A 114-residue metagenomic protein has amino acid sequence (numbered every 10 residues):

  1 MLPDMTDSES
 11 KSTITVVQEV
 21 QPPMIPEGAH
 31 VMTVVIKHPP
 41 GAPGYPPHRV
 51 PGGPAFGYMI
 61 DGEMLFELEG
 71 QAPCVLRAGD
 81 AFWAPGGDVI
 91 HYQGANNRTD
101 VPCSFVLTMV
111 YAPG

Functional and structural regions predicted by a protein language model:
M1-M32, P73-V75, W83: A short, N-terminal "cap"/entry segment at the start of jelly-roll beta-barrel domains of the cupin/DSBH fold
P26-G28, K37-P39, E63, L68-D88: Short acidic-glycine-tyrosine-enriched beta hairpin
G28-H30, G41-M59: A short beta-loop-beta micro-motif enriched in histidine and acidic residues
M32-V34, F105-V106: Hydrophobic residues positioned within well-ordered beta-strands of beta-sheet architectures
G44-V50, L68, V75, G94-N97: Short histidine-centered beta-strand/loop micro-motifs that create catalytic or ligand/metal-coordination sites
F56-M59, L65-F66, A81-A84, F105-M109: Structural recognition of the beta-strand scaffold that forms the well-ordered cores of secreted hydrolase catalytic
A72-P73, G86-G114: Ligand-binding loop in jelly-roll beta-barrel domains
